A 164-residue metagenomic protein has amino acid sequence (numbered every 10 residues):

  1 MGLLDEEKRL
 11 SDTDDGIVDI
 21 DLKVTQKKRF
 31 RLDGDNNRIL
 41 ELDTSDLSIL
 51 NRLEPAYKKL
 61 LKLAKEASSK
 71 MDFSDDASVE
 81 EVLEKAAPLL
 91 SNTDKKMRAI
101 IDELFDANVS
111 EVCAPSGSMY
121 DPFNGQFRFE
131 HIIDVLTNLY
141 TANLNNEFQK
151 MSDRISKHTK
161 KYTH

Functional and structural regions predicted by a protein language model:
M1-G16, K150-H164: Short acidic DE-rich linear segments
G2-V82: Short N-terminal mixed-charge amphipathic segments
D19, K27, K96-D102: Extended, low-complexity, charge-balanced
L47, E84-P88, F123: Charge-dense, low-complexity intrinsically disordered segments
M71-D72, P88, N146, K160: Short, flexible coil/linker elements and helix-boundary hinge sites characteristic of intrinsically disordered
V79-K96: Intrinsically disordered, low-complexity acidic Ser/Thr-rich regulatory segments
A99-H164: C-terminal charged interaction modules
